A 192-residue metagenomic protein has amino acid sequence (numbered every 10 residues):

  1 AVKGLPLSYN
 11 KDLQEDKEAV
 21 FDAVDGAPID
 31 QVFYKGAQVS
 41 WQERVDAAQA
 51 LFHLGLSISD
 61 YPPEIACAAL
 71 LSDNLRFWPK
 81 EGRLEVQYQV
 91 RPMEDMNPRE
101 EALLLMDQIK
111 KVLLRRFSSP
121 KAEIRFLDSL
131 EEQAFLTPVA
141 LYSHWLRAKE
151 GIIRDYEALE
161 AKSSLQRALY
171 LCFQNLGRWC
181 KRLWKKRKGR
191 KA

Functional and structural regions predicted by a protein language model:
A1-A47: Conserved structural core of kinase catalytic domains
A1-V2, L51-P63, I109-L113, F117: Hydrophobic, Leu/Ile/Phe/Ala-enriched alpha-helical segments that form helix-helix packing faces
Y9, L13, V32, A50-L54 (+2 more regions): Extended hydrophobic/Leu-rich segments
E43-A50, E101-L105: Short amphipathic alpha-helical segments
D46-A48, H53-R91: Catalytic-loop of the protein kinase fold
A66, F77-L183: C-lobe/activation-segment region of protein kinase-like
K185-A192: Short acidic DE-rich linear segments
